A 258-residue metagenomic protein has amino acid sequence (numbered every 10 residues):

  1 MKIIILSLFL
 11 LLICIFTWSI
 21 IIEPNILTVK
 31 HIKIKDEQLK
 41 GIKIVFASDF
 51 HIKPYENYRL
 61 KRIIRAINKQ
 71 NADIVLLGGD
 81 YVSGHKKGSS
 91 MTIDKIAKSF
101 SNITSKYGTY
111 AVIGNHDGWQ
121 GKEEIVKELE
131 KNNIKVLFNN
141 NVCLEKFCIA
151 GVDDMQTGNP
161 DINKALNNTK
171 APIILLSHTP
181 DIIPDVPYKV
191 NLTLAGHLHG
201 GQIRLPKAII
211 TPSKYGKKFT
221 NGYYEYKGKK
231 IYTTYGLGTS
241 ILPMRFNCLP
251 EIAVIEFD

Functional and structural regions predicted by a protein language model:
M1-K40: N-terminal membrane-anchoring alpha-helices
L11-I13, A111, H116, I203: Short, basic/low-complexity N-terminal boundary segments at the transition from targeting/disordered tails
C14-W18, Q202-A208, Y235-T239: Short Pro/Gly-enriched beta-strand edge/turn motifs at strand-loop
I26, R59, T92-K95, L175 (+1 more regions): Soluble or luminal CAZymes and related metallo-dependent hydrolases
I26-E56, A165-I174: Mobile, glycine- and charge-enriched loop segments and immediately flanking short secondary-structure elements within
K40-L137, C143: Membrane-embedded segments
I52-K53, S83, N115-L194, L198 (+2 more regions): Conserved catalytic scaffold of divalent metal-dependent phosphoesterases
L205-K217: Short, surface-exposed loop/helix-turn segments at secondary-structure junctions that function as lids/hinges flanking
